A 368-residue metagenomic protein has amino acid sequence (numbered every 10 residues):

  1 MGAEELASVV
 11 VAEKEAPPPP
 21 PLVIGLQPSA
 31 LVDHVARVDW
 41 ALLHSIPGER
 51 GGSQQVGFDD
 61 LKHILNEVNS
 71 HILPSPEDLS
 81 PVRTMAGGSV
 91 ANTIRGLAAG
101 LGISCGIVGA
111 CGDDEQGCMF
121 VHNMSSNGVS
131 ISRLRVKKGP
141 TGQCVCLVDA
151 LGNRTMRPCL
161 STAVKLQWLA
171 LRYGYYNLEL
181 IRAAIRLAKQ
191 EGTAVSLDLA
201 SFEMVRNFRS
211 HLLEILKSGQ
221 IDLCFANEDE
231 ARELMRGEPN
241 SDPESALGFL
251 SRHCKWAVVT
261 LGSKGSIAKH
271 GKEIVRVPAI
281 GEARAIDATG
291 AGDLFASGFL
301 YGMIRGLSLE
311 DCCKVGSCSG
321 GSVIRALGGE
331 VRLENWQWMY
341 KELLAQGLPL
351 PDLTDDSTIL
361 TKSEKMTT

Functional and structural regions predicted by a protein language model:
M1-G52, D78-M85, A110-G112, C118-E282 (+2 more regions): Ribokinase/PfkB-type carbohydrate-kinase core domain
H44-E77: Active-site gating loops and adjacent loop-to-helix segments of metal-dependent hydrolytic enzymes
F58, E115-C118, K314-G328: Short, conserved aromatic-histidine micro-motifs
K62-L65, G87-N92: Short, surface-exposed acidic-centric catalytic microdomains
S89-A99, I181-L187: Histidine-anchored nucleotide/phosphate-binding helix
N92-S104, V148-D149, G302-R305: Alpha-helix C-terminal capping segments
R95-G96, R232-E233, A285-L309, C313 (+1 more regions): Short, small-residue alpha-helix embedded
